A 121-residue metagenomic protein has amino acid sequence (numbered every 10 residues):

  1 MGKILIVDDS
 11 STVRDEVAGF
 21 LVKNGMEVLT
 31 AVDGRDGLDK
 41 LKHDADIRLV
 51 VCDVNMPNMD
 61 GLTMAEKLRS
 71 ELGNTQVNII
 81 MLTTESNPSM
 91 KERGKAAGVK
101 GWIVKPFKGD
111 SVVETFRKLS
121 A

Functional and structural regions predicted by a protein language model:
D15-K23: Charged docking surfaces used in two-component/phosphorelay signaling
G25-V32, K40, I103: Short hydrophobic/Thr-rich beta-strand motif most characteristic of the beta2 strand and flanking loop of CheY-like
A45-V51: Active-site beta3 strand of CheY-like receiver
D53, T83: Active-site residues of response regulator receiver
M56: Receiver (REC) domain active-site loop signature in two-component systems and cognate sites in sensor histidine kinases
K100: Short, glycine/charged-rich "phosphate-handling" switch motifs in NTP-dependent and phosphotransfer domains
F107-F116: C-terminal output helix
